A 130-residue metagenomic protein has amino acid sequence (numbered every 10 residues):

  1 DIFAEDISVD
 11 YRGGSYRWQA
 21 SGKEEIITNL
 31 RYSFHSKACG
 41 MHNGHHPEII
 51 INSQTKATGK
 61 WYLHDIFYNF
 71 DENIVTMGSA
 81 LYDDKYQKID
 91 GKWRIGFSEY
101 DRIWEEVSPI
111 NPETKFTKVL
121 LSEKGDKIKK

Functional and structural regions predicted by a protein language model:
D1-L63: A solvent-exposed, acidic/Ser-Thr-rich amphipathic alpha-helical stretch
D6, D65-F67, R102-W104: Feature marks short, surface-exposed loop/turn motifs that line or immediately flank catalytic pockets and channel
W18-S21, G78-A80, T114-T117: Juxtamembrane/interface motifs at transmembrane-helix termini
H42-G44, T76-Y82: Short, surface-exposed coil-to-beta transition loops
T58, S79-I110: Short beta-strand edge/turn micro-motifs at domain boundaries
L63-F67, Y86-K88: Beta-strand elements of well-folded, non-transmembrane domains
I66-V75: Short, cysteine-centered beta-strand-loop-beta hairpins and adjacent loop/turn segments enriched in charged/polar
V107-K130: Acidic/histidine-enriched, glycine/proline-rich intrinsically disordered or flexible terminal extensions
